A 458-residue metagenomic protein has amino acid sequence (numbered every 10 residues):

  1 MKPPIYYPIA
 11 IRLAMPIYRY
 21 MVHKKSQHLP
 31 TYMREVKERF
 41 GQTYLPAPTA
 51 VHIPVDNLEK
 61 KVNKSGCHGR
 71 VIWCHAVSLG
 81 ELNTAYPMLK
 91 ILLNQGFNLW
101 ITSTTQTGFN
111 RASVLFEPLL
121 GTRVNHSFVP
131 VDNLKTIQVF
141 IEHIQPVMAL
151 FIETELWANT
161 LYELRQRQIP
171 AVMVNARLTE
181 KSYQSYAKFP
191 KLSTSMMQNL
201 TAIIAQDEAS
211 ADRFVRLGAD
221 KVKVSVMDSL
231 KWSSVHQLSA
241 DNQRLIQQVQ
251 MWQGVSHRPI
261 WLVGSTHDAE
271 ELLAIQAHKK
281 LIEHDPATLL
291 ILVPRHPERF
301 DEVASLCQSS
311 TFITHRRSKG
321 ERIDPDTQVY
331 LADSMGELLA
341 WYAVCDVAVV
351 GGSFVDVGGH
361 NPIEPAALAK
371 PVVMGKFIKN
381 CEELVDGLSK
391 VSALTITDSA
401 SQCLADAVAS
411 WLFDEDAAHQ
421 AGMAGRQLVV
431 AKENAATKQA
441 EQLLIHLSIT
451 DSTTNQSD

Functional and structural regions predicted by a protein language model:
M1-D458: Nucleotide-activated sugar donor-binding and catalytic core shared by glycosyltransferases and related lipid-linked
